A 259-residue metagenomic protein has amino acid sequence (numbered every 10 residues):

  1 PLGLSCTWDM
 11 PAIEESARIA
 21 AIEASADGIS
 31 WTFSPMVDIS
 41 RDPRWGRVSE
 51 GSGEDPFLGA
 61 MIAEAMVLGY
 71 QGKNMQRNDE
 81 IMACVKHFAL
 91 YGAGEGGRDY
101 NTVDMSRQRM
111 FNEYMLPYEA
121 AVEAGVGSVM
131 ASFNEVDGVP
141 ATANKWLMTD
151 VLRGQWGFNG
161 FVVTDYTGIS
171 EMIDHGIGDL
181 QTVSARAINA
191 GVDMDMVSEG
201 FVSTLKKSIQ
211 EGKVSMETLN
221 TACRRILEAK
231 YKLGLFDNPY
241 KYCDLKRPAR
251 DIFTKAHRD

Functional and structural regions predicted by a protein language model:
P1-D259: Glycoside hydrolase catalytic-domain context in secreted enzymes
